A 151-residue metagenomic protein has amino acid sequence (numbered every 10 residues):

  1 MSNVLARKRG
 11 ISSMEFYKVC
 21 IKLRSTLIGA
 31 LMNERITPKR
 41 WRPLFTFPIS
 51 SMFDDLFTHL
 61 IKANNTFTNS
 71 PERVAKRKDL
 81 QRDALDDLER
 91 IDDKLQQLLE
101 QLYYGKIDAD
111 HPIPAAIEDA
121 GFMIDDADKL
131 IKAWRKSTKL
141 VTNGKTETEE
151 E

Functional and structural regions predicted by a protein language model:
M1-E151: Amphipathic alpha-helical assembly/interaction segments
